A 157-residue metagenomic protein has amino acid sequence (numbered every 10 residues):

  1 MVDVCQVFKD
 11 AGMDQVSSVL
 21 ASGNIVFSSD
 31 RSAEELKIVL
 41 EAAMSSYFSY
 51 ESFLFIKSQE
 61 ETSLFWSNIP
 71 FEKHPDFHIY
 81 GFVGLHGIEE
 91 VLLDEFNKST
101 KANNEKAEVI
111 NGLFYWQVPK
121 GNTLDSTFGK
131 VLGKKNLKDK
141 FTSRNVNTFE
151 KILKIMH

Functional and structural regions predicted by a protein language model:
M1-S22, V26-H157: Surface-exposed, charge/polar-rich loops and edge strands
